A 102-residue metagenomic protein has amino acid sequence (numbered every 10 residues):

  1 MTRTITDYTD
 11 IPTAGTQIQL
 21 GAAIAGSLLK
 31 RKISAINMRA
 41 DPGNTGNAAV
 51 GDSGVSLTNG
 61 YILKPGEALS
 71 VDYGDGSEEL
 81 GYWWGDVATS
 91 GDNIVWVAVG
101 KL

Functional and structural regions predicted by a protein language model:
T2-R31, T89-G91: Surface-exposed ligand/attachment interfaces on beta-rich extracellular proteins
D10, Q19, I62, S70-D72: Generic structural detector for well-ordered beta-strands
K32, P42-N44, S77: Short loop/turn positions at the edges of beta-strands in beta-sheet-rich folds
S34-I36, D75-N93: Noncatalytic modules at the cell exterior or secretory-pathway interfaces, chiefly beta-strand-rich lectin/adhesion
R39-G60, V97: Short, surface-exposed beta-strand/strand-loop-strand elements in extracellular ectodomains
K64-L80: Beta-sandwich interaction modules
A98-L102: Low-complexity intrinsically disordered segments
